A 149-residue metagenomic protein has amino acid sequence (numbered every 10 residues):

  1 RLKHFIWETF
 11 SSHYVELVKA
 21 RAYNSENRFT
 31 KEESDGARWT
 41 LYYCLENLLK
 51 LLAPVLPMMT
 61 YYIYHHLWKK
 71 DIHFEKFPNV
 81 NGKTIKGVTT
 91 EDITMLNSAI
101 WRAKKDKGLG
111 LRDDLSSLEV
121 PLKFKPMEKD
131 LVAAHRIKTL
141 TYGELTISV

Functional and structural regions predicted by a protein language model:
R1-V149: Feature 926 captures the class I aminoacyl-tRNA synthetase adenylation module centered on the KMSKS loop
